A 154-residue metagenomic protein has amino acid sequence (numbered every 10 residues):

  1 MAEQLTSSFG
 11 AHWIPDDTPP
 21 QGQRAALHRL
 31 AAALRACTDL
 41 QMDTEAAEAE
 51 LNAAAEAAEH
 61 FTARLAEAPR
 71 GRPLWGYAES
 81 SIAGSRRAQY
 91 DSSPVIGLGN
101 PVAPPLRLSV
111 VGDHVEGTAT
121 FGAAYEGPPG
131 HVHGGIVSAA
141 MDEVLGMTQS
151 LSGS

Functional and structural regions predicted by a protein language model:
M1-S154: Terminal targeting signals and extreme-terminal segments of soluble enzymes
